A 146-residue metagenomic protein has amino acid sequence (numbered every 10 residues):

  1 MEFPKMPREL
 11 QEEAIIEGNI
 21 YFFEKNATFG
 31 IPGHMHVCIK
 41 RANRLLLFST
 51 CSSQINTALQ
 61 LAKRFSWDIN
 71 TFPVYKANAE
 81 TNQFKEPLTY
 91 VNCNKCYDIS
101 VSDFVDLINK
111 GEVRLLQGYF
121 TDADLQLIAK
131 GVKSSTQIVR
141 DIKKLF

Functional and structural regions predicted by a protein language model:
M1-T28: Short N-terminal edge-element motif at the start of the domain
E9-L10, K63-W67, D98-S102: Membrane-targeting and insertion segments and their boundary/processing signals
E12-E13, A27-T28, C38, E80-K85: A general structural signal for short secondary-structure junctions and capping/turn motifs
E17-N19, P32-H34, T89: Short beta-strand or tight-loop elements that sit immediately N-terminal to catalytic metal-binding acidic residues
A27, S52, K95-Y97: A broadly conserved detector of short glycine/acidic/proline-rich loop/turn motifs that flank catalytic sites and bind
F29-K76: Compact nucleic-acid interaction/catalytic patches
N70-F146: C-terminal terminal-subdomain/extension
